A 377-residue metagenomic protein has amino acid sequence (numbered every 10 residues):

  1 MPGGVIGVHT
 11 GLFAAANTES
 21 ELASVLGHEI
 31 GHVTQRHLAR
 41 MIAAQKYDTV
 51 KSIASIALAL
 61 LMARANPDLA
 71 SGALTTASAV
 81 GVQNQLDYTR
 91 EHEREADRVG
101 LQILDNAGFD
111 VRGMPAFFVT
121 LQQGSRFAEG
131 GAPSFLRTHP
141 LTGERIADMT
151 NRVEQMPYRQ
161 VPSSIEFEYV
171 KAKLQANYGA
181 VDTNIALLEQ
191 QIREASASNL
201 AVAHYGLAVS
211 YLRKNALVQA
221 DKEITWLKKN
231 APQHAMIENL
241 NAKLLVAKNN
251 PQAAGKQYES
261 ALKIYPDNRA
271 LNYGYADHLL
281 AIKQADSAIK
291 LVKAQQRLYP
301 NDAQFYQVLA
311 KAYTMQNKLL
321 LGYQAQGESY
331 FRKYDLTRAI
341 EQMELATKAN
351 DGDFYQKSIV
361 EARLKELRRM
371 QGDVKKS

Functional and structural regions predicted by a protein language model:
V8, S24-H32, R36-H37, A96: Active-site recognition of the HExxH zinc-binding catalytic motif
S20, I30-Y47, A65: Catalytic Zn2+-binding segment of zinc metalloproteases
V82-E259, D267, G352, D373-S377: Extracytoplasmic and endomembrane cell-envelope/extracellular-matrix remodeling and assembly machinery
G143-A147, N249-Q252, K283-A285, M315-A325 (+2 more regions): Alpha-helical linker/edge segments of TPR/alpha-solenoid repeat scaffolds and analogous pre-/post-domain helices
Q191, W226-L227, S260-A261, A294-Q295 (+2 more regions): Canonical positions in the second alpha-helix
L207, N241, Y275, L309 (+3 more regions): Structural register within alpha-helical repeat arrays
